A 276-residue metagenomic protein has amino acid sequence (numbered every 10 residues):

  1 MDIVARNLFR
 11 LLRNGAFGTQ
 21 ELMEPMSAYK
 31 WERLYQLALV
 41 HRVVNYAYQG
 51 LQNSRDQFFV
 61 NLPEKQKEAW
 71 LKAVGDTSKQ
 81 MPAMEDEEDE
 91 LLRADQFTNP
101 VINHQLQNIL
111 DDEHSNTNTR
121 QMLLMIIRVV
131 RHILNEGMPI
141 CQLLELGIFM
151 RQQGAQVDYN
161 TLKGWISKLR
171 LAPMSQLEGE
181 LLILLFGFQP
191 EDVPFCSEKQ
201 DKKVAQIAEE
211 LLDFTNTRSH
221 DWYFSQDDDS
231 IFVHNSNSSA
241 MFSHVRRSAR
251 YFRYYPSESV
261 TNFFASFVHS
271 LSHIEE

Functional and structural regions predicted by a protein language model:
M1-E276: Conserved NTP-donor binding/palm subdomain of two-metal-ion nucleotidyltransferases/polymerases, i.e., the charged
